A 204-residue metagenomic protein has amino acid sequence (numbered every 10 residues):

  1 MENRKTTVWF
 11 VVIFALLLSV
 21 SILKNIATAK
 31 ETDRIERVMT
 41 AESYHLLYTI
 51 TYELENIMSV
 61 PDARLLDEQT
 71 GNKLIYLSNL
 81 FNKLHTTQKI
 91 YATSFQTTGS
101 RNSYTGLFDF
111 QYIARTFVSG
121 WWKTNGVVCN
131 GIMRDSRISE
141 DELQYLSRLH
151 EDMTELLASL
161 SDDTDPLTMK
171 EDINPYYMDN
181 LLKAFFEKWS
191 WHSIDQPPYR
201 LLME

Functional and structural regions predicted by a protein language model:
M1-L17, A27: N-terminal Sec-pathway targeting helices
E2-K5, T32-I35, M39, G99: Juxtamembrane loop-transmembrane helix junctions in multi-pass integral membrane proteins, especially the extracellular
L17-H45: Transmembrane signal-anchor/signal-peptide helices with a preference for the extracytoplasmic
E36-M39, S43, K73, D135 (+1 more regions): Amphipathic alpha-helical coiled-coil segments and their boundaries
A41-D67, D163, Y177, L181 (+2 more regions): N-terminal extracytoplasmic segments of bacterial inner-membrane proteins
L46-N56, L80-K83, T87, L149-D152: Amphipathic, well-ordered alpha-helical segments in soluble domains
S59-I138, T168-E187: Alpha-helical segments in soluble extracytoplasmic regions
L143-E204: Extracytoplasmic/periplasmic C-terminal soluble domains
